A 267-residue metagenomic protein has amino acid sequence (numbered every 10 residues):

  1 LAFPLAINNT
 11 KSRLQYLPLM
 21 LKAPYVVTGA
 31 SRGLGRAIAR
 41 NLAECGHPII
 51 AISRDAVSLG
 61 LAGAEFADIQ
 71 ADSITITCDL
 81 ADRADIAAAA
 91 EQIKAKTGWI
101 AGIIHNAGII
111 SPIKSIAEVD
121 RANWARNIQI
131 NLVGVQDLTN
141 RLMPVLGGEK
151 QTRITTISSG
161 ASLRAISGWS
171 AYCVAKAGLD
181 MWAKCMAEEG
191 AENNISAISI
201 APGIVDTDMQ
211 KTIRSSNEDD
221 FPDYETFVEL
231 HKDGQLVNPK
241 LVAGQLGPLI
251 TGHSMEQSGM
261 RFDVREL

Functional and structural regions predicted by a protein language model:
S31-R32: Conserved glycine-rich cofactor-binding loop
C45-L61: Conserved glycine-rich Rossmann-like NAD(P)H-binding loop of the short-chain dehydrogenase/reductase
A87, I110-A125, G168-A171: Conserved mid-core segment of classical short-chain dehydrogenase/reductases
A117-Q136, T155, L179: Catalytic Tyr-X3-Lys loop
T139, A175: Active-site helix of classical SDR
S159: Residue(s) in the substrate-gating loop at a strand-loop-helix junction that position the organic substrate next
R164, C185-I195: Active-site-adjacent segment of SDR/Rossmann-fold oxidoreductases
S199-P202, T207, E218-L267: C-terminal helical subdomain
